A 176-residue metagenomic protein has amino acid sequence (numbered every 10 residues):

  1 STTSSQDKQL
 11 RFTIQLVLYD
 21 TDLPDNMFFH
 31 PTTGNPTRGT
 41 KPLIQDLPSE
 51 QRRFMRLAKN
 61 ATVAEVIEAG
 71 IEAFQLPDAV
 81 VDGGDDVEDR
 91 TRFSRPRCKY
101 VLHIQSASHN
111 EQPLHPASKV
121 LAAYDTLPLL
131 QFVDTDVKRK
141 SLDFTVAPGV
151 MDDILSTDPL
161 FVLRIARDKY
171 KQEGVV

Functional and structural regions predicted by a protein language model:
S1-V176: Intrinsically disordered, Pro/Ser/Thr-rich cytosolic linker and juxtamembrane tail regions that serve as
